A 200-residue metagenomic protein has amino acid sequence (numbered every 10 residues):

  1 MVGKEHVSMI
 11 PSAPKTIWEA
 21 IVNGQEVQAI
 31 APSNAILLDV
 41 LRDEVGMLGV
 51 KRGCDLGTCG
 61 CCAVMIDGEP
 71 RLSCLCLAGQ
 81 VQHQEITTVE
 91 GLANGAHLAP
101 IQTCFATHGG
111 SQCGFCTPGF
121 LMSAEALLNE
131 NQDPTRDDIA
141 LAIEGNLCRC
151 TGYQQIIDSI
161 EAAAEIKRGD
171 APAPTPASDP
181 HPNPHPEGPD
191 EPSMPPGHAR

Functional and structural regions predicted by a protein language model:
V2-D179, G188, M194-R200: Signature of N-terminal electron-transfer/Fe-S-associated modules in redox systems
